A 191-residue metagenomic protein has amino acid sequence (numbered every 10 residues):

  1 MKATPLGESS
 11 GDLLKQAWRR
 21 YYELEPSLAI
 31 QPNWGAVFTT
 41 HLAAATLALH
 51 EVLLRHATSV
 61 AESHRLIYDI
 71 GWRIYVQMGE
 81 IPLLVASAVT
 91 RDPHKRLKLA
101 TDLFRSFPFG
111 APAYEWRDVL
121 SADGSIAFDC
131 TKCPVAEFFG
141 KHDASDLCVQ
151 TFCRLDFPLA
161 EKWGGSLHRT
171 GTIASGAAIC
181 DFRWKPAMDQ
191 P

Functional and structural regions predicted by a protein language model:
M1-L53: N-terminal, charged low-complexity regulatory/assembly segments
G7, S59-A61, S145, S166: Short coil/loop linkers at secondary-structure junctions
N33-G35, G140-D143, K185: A short, structure-level motif marking secondary-structure boundaries and short turns
H41-A45, V52-H142: Amphipathic interaction/junction segments at domain boundaries or subunit interfaces
A44, A48, L155, A177: Short, well-structured alpha-helical interface segments that form or flank functional binding sites
E115-S175: Short, hydrophobic/π-rich interface segment
S175-R183: Beta-rich nucleic-acid/ligand-interaction surfaces
W184-Q190: Short beta-strand-to-coil "C-cap" segments at the C-terminal boundary of structured domains/repeats, marking
